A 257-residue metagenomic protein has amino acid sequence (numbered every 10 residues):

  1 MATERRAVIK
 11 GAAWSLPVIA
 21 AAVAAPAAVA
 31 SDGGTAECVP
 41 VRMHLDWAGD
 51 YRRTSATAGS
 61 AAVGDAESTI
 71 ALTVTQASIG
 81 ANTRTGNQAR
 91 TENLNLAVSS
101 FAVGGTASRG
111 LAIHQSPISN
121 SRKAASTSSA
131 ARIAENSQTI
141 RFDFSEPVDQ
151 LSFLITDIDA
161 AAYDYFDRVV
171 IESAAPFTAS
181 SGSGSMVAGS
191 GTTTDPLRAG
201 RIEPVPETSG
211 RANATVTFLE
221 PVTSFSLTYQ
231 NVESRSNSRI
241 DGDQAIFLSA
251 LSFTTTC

Functional and structural regions predicted by a protein language model:
M1-L16: N-terminal secretory signal peptides and thylakoid transit peptides that target proteins across membranes
A20-R42: C-terminal region of N-terminal signal peptides and the immediate post-cleavage residues of exported proteins
A36-I133, E172-T194: N-terminal targeting leaders for non-cytosolic proteins
A89, A162-E172, D241-I246: Short coil-to-beta strand junction motifs in C2/discoidin
S129-S145, A160-V169, S209-V216: Short beta-strands within extracellular/lumenal beta-sheet-rich domains
F144-S152, P221-S224: Extended extracellular/luminal ectodomain segments enriched in beta-structured repeat modules
V148-A162: A short beta-strand element within beta-rich, extracytoplasmic domains of secreted/secretory-pathway proteins
F177-C257: Terminal, low-complexity interaction segments
